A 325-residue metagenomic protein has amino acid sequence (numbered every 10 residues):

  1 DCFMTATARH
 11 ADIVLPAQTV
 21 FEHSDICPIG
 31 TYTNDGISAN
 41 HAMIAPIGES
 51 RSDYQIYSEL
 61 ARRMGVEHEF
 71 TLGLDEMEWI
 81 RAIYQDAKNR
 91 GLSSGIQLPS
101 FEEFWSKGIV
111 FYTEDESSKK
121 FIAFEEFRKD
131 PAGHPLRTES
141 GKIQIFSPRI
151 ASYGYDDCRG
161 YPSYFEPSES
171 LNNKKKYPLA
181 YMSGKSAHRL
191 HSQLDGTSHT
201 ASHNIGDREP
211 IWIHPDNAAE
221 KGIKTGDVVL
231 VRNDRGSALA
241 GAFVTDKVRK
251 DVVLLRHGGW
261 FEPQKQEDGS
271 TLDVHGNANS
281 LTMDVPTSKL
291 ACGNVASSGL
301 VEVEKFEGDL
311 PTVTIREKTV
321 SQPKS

Functional and structural regions predicted by a protein language model:
D1-C2, T7, N217: A long, amphipathic alpha-helix that forms part of the scaffold/cap immediately adjacent to metal-dependent active
T5-N40: Flexible glycine/proline-rich, aromatic-decorated loop/lid segments
A8, Q18, S24-I26, I47 (+6 more regions): Short helix/loop capping segments that flank catalytic or ligand/cofactor-binding pockets
I13-V14, P135, K142, P178-A180 (+4 more regions): Beta-sheet entry/capping signal
A17, S58, T138-S140, F146-S147 (+4 more regions): Pocket-edge structural micro-motifs
M43-I44: A conserved amphipathic helix/loop scaffold that creates a polar/acidic microenvironment used either to coordinate
I47, S52-F104, S192, T197-W212 (+1 more regions): Long, contiguous, secondary-structure-rich segments that constitute the structural scaffold of globular domains
I80-H199: Long, low-complexity segments enriched in small/aliphatic residues
